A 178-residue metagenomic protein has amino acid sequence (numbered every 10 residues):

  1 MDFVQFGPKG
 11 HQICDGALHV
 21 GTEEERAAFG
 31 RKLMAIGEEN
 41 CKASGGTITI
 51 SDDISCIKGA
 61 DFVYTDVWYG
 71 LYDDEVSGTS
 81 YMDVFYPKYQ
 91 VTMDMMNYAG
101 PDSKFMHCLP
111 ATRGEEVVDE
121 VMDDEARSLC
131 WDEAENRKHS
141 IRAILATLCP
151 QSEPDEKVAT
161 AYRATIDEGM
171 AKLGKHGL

Functional and structural regions predicted by a protein language model:
M1-D66, L71: Glycine-rich phosphate/diphosphate-binding loop of Rossmann-like nucleotide-binding domains
D15, D74-E75, E115-V118: Short glycine-/acidic-enriched loop or helix-start segments at secondary-structure transitions that form or flank
H19-V20, S77-T79, D119-M122: Short, glycine/charged-enriched secondary-structure capping and boundary segments
A28, K32, K58, Q90-D94 (+2 more regions): Conserved active-site and cofactor/substrate-binding residues in soluble primary-metabolism enzymes
D52-C56, Y86-A99: A short, acidic, amphipathic alpha-helical segment used as a generic capping/interface helix at domain edges
V67-Q90: Glycine/threonine-rich flexible loop motifs
G100-L178: Adenosine-phosphate binding glycine-rich loop
